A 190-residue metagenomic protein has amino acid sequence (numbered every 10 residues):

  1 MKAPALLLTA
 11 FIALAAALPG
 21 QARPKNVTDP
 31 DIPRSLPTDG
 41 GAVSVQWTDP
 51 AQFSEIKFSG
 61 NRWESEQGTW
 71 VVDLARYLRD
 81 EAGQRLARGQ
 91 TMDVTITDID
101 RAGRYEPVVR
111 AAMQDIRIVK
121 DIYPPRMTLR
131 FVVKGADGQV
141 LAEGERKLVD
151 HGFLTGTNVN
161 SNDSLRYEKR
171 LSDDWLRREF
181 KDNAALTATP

Functional and structural regions predicted by a protein language model:
M1-L7: Bacterial N-terminal signal peptides that target proteins for export
T9-A15: Bacterial N-terminal signal peptides
L18-V72, Q90: A structural "domain/chain start" motif
W47-A51, I96-D100, E145-D150: A mature extracytoplasmic/lumenal domain signature
V71-D80, A111-I118: N-terminal post-signal-peptidase region of extra-cytosolic proteins
Q84-D93, V132-A142: A short, structured loop/turn motif at beta-sheet edges
I96-G135: Surface-exposed short loop/turn segments
L141-D174, R178: Short secondary-structure boundary motifs at beta->alpha junctions and helix caps
